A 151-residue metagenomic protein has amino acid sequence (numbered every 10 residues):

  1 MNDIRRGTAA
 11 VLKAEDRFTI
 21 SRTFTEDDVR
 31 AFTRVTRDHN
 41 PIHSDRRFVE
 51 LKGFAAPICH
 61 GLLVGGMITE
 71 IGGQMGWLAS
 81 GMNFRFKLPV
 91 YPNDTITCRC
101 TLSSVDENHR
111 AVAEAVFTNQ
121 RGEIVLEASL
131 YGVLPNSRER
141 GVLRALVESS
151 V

Functional and structural regions predicted by a protein language model:
M1-D16, V90, T95-V151: HotDog/MaoC-like acyl-thioester-processing domains
M1-L78, S137-V151: Hot-dog-fold acyl-thioester-processing enzymes
T69-G81, S104-A111: Generic structural signal for short, solvent-exposed loop/turn connectors between secondary structure elements
Q74-C100: Mid-chain, well-packed structural core segment of small domains
